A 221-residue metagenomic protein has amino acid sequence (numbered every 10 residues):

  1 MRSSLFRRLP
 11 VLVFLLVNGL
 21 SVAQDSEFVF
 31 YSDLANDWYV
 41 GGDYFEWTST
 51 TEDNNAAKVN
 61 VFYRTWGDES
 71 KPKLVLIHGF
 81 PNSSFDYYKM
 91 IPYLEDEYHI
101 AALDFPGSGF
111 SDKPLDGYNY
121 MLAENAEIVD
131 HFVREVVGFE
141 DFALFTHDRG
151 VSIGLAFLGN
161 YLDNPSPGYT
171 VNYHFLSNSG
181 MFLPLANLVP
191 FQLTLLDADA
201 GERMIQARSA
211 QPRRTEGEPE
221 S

Functional and structural regions predicted by a protein language model:
M1-P10: Bacterial N-terminal signal peptides that target proteins for export
P10-N18: Bacterial N-terminal signal peptides
Q24-A56, V61-K73, P81, A101 (+2 more regions): Flexible "cap/lid" subdomain of the alpha/beta-hydrolase fold that forms the substrate-access gate
F80-I91: The serine-hydrolase catalytic nucleophile loop
D86, F105-S108: Recognition helices and adjacent regulatory flanks at domain boundaries
M90-Y98, E135: A short, Lys/Arg-enriched amphipathic alpha-helix followed by its capping loop at the start of a domain
P92, L103-P106: N-terminal cap/lid subdomain of alpha/beta-hydrolase-fold enzymes
